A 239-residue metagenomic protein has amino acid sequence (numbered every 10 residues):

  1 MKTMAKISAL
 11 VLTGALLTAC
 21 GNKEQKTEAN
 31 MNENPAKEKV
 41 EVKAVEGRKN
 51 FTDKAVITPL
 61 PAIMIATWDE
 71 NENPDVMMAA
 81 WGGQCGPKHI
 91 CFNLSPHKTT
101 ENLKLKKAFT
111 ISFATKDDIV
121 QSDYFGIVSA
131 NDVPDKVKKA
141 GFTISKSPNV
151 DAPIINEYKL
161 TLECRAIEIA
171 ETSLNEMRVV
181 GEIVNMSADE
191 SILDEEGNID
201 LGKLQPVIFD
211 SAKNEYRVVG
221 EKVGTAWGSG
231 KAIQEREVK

Functional and structural regions predicted by a protein language model:
M1-S8: Bacterial N-terminal signal peptides that target proteins for export
L17-A19: C-terminal motif of bacterial Sec signal peptides marking the signal peptidase cleavage site
G21-K23: Bacterial signal peptide processing site
K26-K239: Basic, polyanion-binding surface patches
